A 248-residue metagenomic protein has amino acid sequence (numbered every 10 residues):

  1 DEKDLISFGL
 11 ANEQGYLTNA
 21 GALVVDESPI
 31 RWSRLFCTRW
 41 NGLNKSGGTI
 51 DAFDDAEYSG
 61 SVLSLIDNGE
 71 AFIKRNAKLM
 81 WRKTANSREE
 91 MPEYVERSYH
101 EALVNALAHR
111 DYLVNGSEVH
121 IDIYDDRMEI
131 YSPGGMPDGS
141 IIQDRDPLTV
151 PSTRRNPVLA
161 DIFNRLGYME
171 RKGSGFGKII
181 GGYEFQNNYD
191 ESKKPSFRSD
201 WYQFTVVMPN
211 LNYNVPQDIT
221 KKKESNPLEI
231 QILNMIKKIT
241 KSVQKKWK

Functional and structural regions predicted by a protein language model:
D1-S117, I123-D126, Y131, G139-I141 (+4 more regions): Active-site helix-to-loop segments that bind/position phosphate- or nucleotide-bearing substrates and donors across
R31-S33, S140-I142, L148-I230, N234-K237: Flexible, glycine-/charge-rich segments associated with ATP-binding catalytic modules
N68-F72, N76, E101, A106 (+5 more regions): Generic, well-ordered alpha-helical scaffold segments in large soluble proteins
S132-P137, N212: Glycine-rich acidic phosphate-binding loop
K241-K248: Short acidic, hydrophobic short linear motifs in intrinsically disordered regions
